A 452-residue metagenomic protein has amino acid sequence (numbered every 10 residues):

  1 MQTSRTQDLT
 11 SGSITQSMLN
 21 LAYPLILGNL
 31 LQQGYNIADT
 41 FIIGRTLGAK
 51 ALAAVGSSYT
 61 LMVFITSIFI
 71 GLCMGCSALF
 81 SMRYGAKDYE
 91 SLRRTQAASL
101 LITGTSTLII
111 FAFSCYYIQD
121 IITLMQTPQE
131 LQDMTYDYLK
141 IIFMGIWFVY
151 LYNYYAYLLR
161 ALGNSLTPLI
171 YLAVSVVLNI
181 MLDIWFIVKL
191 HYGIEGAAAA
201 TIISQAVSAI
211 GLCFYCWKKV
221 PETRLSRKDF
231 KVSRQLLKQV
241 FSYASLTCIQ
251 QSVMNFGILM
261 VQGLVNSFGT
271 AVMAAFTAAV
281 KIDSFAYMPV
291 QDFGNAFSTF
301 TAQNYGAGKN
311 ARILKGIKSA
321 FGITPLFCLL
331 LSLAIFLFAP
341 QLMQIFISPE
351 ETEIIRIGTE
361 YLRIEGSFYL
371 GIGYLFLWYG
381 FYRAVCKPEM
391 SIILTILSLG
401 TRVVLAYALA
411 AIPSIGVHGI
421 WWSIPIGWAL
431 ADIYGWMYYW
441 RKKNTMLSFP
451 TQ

Functional and structural regions predicted by a protein language model:
M1-A22, F80-G145, K189-S245, T301-F368 (+1 more regions): Short alpha-helical transmembrane segments in multi-pass integral membrane proteins
N20-D39, I141, Y152, S175 (+5 more regions): Transmembrane helical elements of multi-pass membrane transporters/channels
L27, D39-I43, V55, F80 (+22 more regions): Hydrophobic/aromatic residues within transmembrane alpha-helices of membrane transport systems, especially the TMDs
L30, G34-A53, I122-Q129, W185-Y192 (+6 more regions): Helix-terminus/linker motif at the lipid-water interface of multi-pass membrane proteins
A49-T60, L139, A198, T270-F285 (+2 more regions): Small-residue hotspots at the loop-to-helix junctions and early N-terminal turns of transmembrane alpha-helices
L52-A112, V149-P168, A275-A339, I372-L394: Small-residue-rich hydrophobic transmembrane alpha-helices
F64-S67, F111, N179-D183, A209-C213 (+4 more regions): Hydrophobic transmembrane alpha-helices of multi-pass small-molecule transporters
C73, I142-R160, P168-V176, A197-L212 (+4 more regions): Short runs within selected transmembrane alpha-helices of multi-pass transporters and secretion channels
